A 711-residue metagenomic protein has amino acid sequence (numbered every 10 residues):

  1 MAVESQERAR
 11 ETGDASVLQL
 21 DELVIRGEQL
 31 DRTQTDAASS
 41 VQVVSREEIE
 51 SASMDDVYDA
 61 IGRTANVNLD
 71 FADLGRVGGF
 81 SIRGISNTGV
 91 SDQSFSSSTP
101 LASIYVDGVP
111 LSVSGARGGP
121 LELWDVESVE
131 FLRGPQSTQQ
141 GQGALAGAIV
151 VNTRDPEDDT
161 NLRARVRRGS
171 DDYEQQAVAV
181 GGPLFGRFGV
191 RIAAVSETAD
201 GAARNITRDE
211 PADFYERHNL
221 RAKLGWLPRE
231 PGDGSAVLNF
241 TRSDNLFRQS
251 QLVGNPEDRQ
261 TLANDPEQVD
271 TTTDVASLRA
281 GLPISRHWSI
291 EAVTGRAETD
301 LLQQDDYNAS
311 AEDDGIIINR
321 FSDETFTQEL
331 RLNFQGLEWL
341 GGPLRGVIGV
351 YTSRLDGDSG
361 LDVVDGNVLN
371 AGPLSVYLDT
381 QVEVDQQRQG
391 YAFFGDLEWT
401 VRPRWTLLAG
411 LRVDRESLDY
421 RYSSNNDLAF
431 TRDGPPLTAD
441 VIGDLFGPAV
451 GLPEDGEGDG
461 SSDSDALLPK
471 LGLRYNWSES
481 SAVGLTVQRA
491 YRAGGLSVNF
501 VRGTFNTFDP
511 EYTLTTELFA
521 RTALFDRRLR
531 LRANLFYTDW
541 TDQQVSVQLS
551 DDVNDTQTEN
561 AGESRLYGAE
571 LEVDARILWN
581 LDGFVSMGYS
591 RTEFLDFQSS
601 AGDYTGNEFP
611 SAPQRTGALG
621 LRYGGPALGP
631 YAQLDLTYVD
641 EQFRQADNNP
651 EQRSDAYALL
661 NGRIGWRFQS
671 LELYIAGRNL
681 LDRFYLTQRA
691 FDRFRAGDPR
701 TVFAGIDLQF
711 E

Functional and structural regions predicted by a protein language model:
M1-N66, L74, G181, G234-A236 (+5 more regions): N-terminal Sec signal peptide and the immediately downstream disordered periplasmic leader that contains the TonB box
R26, Y58, G62-V109: Extracytoplasmic beta-strand/coil segments of soluble accessory domains associated with Gram-negative outer-membrane
V57, G79-S81, Y105, R117-G119 (+4 more regions): N-terminal periplasmic accessory domains that precede and gate Gram-negative outer-membrane beta-barrel machines
Q93-S96, L101-R133: Short acidic/polar hinge/loop motifs at secondary-structure boundaries that mediate gating or recognition
N161-R163, R168-A199, A203, T207-F247 (+9 more regions): Transmembrane beta-barrel wall of Gram-negative outer-membrane proteins
G225-R229, P343-R345, Y351, V384-T538 (+1 more regions): Structural signature of Gram-negative outer-membrane beta-barrels, strongest in the C-terminal barrel of TonB-dependent
R279-P283, S289-D305, N476-R492, T507-Y567 (+4 more regions): Membrane-embedded beta-barrel scaffold of Gram-negative outer-membrane proteins
N333, V347-G349, T400-P403, L407 (+4 more regions): Gram-negative outer-membrane beta-barrel transporters
